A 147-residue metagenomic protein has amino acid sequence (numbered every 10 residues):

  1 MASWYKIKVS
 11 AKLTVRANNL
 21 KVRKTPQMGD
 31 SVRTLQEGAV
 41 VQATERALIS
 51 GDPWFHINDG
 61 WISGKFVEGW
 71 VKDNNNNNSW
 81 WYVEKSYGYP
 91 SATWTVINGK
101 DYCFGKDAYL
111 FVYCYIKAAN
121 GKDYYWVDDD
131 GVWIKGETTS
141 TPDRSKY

Functional and structural regions predicted by a protein language model:
M1-L48, D52-Y147: Extracellular adhesion/carbohydrate-binding repeat motifs centered on closely spaced tryptophans
